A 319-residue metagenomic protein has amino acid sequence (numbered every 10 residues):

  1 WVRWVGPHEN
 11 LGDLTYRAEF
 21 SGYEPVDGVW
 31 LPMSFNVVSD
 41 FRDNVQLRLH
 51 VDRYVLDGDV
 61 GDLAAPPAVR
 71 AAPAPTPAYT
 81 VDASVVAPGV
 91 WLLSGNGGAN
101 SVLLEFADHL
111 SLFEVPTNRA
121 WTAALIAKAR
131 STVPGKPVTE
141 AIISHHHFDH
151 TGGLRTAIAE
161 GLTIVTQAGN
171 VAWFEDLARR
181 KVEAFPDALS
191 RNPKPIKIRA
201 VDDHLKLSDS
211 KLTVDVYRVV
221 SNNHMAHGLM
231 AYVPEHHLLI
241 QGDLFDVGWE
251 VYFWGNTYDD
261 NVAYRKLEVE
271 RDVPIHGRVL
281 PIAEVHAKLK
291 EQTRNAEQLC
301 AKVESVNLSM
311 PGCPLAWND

Functional and structural regions predicted by a protein language model:
W1-A65, L229-P234, Q241-G242, V247-R265: Gly/Pro-enriched, hydrophobic low-complexity segments that function as extracytoplasmic propeptides/linkers
L11-G12, D43, A120, H146-G152 (+4 more regions): Active-site environment of divalent metal-dependent phosphoester hydrolases
Q46-A107, L205: Zn-dependent metallo-beta-lactamase
S84-S131, G228-D246: Conserved beta-strand hairpin/beta-sheet module of binuclear metal-dependent hydrolase folds, prominently
F113-V115, P137-H147, V165-A168, L239-F245 (+2 more regions): Active-site neighborhood of phospho(di)ester-bond hydrolases with catalytic His/Asp-centered motifs
A120-V165, A200, R265-E270: Active-site metal-binding motif and surrounding structural segment of the metallo-beta-lactamase
T156, D259-N318: Divalent-metal (often Zn2+) His-rich catalytic cores of metallo-beta-lactamase-fold enzymes
E160, G169-V220, R265: Metallo-beta-lactamase
